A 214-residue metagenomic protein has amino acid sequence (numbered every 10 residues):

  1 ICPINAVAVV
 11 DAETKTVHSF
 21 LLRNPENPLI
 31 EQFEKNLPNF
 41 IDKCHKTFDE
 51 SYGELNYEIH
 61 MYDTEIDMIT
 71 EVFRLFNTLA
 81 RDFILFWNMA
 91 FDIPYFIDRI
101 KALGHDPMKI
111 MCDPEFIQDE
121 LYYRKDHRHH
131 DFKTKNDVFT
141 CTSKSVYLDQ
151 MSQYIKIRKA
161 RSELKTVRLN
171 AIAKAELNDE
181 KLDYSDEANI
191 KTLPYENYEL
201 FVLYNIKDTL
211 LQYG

Functional and structural regions predicted by a protein language model:
I1-F83: Conserved RNase H-like, two-metal-ion catalytic cores of nucleic-acid enzymes
C2, E65, N77, M89 (+2 more regions): Active-site-proximal structural scaffolding
V17-S19, N27-E31, K35, D42-D49 (+3 more regions): Active-site-proximal helix-loop-helix substrate-binding element of RNase H-like nuclease domains
I84-Y95: Acidic, metal-coordinating catalytic cores used for nucleic-acid/nucleotide bond scission and strand-transfer chemistry
I97-H105: Short, surface-exposed basic-aromatic patches at helix termini and helix-loop junctions that form
